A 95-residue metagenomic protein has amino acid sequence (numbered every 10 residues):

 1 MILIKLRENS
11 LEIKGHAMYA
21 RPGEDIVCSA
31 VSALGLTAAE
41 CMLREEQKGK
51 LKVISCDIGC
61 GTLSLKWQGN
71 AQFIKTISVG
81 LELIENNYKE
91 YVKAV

Functional and structural regions predicted by a protein language model:
M1-I26, G35-V95: N-terminal intrinsically disordered, cationic/polar leader segments that include organellar targeting peptides
A30: Conserved N-box helix within the HATPase_c
